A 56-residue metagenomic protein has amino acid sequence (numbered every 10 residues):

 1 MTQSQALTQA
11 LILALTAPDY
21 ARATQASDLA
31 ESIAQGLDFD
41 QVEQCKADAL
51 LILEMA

Functional and structural regions predicted by a protein language model:
M1-T24: N-terminal acidic leader/helix
Y20-A56: Short, charge-rich amphipathic interface segments used for partner binding and complex assembly
